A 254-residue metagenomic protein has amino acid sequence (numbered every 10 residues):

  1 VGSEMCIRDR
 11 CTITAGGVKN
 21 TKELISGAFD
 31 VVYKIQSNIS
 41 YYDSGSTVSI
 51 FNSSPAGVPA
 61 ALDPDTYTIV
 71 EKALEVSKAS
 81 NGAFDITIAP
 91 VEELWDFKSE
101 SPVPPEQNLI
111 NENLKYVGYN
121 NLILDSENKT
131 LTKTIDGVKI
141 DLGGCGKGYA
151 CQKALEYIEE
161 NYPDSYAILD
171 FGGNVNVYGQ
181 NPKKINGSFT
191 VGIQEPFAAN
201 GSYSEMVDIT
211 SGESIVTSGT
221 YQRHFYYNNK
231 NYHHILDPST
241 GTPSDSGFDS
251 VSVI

Functional and structural regions predicted by a protein language model:
S3-I254: Mature catalytic core of soluble alpha/beta enzymes
